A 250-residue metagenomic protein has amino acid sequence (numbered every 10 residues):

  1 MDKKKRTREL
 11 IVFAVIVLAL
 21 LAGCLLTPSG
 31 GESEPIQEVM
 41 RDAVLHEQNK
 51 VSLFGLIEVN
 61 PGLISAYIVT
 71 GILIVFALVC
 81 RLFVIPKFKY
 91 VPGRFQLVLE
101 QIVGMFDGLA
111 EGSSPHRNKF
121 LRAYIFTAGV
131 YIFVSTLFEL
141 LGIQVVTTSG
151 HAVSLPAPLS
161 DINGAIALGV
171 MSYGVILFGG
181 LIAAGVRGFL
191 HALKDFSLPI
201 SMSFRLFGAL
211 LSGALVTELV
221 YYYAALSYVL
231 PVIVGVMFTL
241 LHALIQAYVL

Functional and structural regions predicted by a protein language model:
M1-L250: Selective transmembrane helix interface/packing segments
